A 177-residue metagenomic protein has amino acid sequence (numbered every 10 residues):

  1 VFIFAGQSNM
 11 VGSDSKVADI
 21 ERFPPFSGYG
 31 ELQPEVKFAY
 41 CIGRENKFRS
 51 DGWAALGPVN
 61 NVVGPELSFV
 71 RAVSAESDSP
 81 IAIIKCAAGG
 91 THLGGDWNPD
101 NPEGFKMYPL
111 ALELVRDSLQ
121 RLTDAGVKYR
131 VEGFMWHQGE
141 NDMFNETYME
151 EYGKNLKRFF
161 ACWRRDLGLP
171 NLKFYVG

Functional and structural regions predicted by a protein language model:
V1-G177: Cell-envelope and extracellular/periplasmic
